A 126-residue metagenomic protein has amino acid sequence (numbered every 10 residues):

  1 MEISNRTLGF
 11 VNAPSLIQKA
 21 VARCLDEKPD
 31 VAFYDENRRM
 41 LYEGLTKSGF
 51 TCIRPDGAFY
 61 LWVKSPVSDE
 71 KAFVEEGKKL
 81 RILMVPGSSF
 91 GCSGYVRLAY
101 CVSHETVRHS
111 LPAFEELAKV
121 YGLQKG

Functional and structural regions predicted by a protein language model:
M1-G126: PLP-dependent class I/II
